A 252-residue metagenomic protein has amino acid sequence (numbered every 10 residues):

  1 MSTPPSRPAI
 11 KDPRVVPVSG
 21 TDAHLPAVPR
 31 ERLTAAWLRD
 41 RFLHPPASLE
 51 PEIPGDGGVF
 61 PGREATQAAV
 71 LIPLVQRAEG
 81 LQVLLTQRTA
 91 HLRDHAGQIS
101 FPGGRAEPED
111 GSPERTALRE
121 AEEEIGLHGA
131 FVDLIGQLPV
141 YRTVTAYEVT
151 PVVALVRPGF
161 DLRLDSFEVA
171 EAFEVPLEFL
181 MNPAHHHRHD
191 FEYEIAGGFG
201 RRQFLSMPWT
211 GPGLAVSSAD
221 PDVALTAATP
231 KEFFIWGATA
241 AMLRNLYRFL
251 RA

Functional and structural regions predicted by a protein language model:
M1-S100, R105-E123, L127-T150, L155-G159 (+2 more regions): N-terminal leader/linker segments that precede catalytic domains of diphosphate-processing enzymes
T150, L164-Q203: Amphipathic alpha-helical blocks and their helix-capping loop/short-beta junctions
